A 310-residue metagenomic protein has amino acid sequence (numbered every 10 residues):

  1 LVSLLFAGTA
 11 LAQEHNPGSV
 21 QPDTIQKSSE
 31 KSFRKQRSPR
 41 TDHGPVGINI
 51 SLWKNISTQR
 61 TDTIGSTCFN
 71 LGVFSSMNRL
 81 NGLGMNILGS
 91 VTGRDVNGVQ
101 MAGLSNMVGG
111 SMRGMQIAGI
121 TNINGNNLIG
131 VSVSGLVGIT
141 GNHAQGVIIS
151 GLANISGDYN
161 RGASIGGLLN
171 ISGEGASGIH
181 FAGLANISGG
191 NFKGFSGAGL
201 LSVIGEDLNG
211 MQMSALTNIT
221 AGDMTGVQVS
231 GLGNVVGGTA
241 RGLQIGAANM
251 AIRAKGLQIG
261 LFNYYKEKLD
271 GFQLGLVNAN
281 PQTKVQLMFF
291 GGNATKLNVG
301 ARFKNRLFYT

Functional and structural regions predicted by a protein language model:
L1-S19: Bacterial Sec-dependent N-terminal signal peptides
P17-T310: Surface-exposed, glycine- and small/polar-enriched segments that build interaction surfaces at terminal
